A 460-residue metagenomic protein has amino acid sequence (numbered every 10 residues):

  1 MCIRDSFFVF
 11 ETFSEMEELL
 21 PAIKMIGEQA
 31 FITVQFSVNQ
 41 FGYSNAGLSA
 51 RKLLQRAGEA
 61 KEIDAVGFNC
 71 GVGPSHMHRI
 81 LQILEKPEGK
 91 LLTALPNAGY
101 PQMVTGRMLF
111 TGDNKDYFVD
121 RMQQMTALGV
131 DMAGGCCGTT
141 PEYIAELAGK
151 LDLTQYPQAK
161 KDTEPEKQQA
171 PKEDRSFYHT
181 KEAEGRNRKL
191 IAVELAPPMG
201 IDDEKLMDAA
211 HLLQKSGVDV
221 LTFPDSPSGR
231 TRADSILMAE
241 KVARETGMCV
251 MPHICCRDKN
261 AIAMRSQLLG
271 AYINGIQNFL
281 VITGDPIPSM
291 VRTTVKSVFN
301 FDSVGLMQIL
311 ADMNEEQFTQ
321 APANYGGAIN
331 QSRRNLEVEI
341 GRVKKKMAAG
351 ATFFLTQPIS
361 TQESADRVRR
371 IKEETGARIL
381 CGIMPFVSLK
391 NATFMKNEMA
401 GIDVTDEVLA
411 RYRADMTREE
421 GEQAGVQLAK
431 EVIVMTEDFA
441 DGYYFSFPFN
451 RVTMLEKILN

Functional and structural regions predicted by a protein language model:
R4-N460: Domain-level signal for soluble alpha/beta catalytic cores
